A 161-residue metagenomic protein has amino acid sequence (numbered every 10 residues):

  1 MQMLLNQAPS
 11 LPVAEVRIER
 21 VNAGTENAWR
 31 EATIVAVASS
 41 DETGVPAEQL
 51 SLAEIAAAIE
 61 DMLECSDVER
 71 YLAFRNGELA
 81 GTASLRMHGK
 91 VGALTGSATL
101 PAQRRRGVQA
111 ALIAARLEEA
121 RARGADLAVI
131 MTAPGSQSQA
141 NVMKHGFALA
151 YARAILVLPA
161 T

Functional and structural regions predicted by a protein language model:
M1-A28, D41, M131, A154-L158: Acyl-donor-binding surface of acyltransferase catalytic domains
A32-L50: Helix-loop element at the rim of GNAT/NAT acetyltransferase active sites that forms part of the acceptor-substrate
E48-A102: A conserved beta-strand-loop-helix scaffold within acyl/acetyltransferase catalytic domains
T99, R105-A122, L127, A140 (+1 more regions): Conserved acetyl-CoA-binding loop-helix of GNAT-fold acetyltransferases
S136-S138, P159: Short glycine/proline-centered loop/turn elements that form peptide/ligand docking sites
M143-A152: Conserved acetyl-CoA-binding loop of GNAT-fold acetyltransferases
